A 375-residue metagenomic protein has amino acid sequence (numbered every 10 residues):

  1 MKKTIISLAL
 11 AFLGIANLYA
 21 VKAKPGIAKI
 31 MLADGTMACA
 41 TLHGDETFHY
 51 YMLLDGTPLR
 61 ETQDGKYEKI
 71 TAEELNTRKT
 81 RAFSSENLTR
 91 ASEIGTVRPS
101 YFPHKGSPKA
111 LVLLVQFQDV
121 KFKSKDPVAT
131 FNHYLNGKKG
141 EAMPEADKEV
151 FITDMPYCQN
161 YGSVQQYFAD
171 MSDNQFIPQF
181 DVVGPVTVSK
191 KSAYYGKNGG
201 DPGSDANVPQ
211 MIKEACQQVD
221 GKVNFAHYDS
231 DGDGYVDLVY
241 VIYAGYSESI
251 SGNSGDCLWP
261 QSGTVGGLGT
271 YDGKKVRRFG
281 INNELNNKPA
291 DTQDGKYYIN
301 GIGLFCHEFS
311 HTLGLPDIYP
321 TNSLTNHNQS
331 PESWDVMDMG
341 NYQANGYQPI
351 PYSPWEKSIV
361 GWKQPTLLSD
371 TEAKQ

Functional and structural regions predicted by a protein language model:
M1-K2, A16, A28, D147 (+1 more regions): Generic cytosolic/nucleocytoplasmic N-terminal low-complexity/intrinsically disordered segments
M1-K22: Bacterial Sec-dependent N-terminal signal peptides
S7-L8, M37, T47-H49, N322 (+1 more regions): A broad, structure-centric signal for solvent-exposed, well-ordered loop/edge residues that line or flank functional
Y19-K275: Zymogen propeptides/activation segments of proteases
L238-Y240, A244-Q375: Extracellular hydrolytic enzyme modules, especially secreted metalloproteases of the metzincin/thermolysin-like class
